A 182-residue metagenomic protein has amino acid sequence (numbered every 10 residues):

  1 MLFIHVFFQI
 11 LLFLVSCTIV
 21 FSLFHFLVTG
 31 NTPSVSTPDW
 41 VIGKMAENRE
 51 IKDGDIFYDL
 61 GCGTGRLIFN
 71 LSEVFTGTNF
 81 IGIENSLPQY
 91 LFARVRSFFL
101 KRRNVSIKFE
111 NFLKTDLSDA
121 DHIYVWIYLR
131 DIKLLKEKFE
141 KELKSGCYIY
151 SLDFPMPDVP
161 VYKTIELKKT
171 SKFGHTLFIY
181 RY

Functional and structural regions predicted by a protein language model:
M1-K52: S-adenosyl-L-methionine
D53-G63: Conserved class I S-adenosyl-L-methionine
G65-F69: Glycine-rich SAM-binding Motif I of class I
N79-E84: Conserved SAM-binding motif I beta-strand of class I
A93-R94: Conserved SAM-binding loop
L100-F112: Conserved SAM-binding strand-loop segment of SAM-dependent methyltransferases
A120-L134: A short SAM/SAH-binding and catalytic strip from SAM-dependent methyltransferases
D131-Y182: C-terminal substrate-binding/active-site "lid" region of AdoMet-derived donor-dependent transferases
